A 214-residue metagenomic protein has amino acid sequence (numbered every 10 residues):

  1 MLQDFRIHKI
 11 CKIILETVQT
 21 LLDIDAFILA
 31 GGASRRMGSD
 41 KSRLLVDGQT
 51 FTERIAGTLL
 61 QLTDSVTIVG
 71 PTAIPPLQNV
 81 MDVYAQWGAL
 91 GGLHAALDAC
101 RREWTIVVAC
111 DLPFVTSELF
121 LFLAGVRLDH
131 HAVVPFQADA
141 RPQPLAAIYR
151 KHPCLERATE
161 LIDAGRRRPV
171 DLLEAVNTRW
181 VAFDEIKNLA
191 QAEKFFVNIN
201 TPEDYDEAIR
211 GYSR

Functional and structural regions predicted by a protein language model:
I14: Oxyanion/phosphate-interacting regions
T20-R166, E174-E193, S213: Nucleotide and nucleotide-moiety/phosphate-recognizing core
R168-V170, V197: An accessory alpha-helical subdomain
F195-R214: Short, basic/aromatic-enriched C-terminal tail that caps enzymatic domains
